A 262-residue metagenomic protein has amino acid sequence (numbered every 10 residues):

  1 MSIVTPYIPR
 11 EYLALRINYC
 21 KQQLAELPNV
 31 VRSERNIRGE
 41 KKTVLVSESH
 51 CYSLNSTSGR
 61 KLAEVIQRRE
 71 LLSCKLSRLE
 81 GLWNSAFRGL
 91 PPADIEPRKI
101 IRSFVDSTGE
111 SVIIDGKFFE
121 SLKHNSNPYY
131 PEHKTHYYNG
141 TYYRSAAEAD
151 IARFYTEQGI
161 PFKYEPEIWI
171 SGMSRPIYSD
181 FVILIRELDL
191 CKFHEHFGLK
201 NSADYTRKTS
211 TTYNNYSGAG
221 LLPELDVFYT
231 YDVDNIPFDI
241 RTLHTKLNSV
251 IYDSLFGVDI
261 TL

Functional and structural regions predicted by a protein language model:
M1-F118: Nuclease-adjacent, charged terminal/linker segments that flank catalytic cores
T5-I8, Q67, N139-Y143, K200-D204: Conserved aromatic-histidine-acidic binding/catalytic patches
P97-I160: Solvent-exposed, charged helical/coil patches that constitute nucleic-acid or partner-interaction surfaces
T135, Y178, V182-T212: Short beta-strand-loop-alpha-helix junction that forms the active-site gateway of nucleic-acid-processing nucleases
T141-Y143, T156, P161-E187: Active-site metal-binding core of divalent-cation-utilizing nuclease and nuclease-like domains
Y155-T156, Y213-S217: Class I S-adenosyl-L-methionine
I168-P176, S202-D204, V233-D239: Acidic-and-aromatic substrate-binding clefts and catalytic sites of carbohydrate-active enzymes
G218-L262: Basic, glycine-rich
